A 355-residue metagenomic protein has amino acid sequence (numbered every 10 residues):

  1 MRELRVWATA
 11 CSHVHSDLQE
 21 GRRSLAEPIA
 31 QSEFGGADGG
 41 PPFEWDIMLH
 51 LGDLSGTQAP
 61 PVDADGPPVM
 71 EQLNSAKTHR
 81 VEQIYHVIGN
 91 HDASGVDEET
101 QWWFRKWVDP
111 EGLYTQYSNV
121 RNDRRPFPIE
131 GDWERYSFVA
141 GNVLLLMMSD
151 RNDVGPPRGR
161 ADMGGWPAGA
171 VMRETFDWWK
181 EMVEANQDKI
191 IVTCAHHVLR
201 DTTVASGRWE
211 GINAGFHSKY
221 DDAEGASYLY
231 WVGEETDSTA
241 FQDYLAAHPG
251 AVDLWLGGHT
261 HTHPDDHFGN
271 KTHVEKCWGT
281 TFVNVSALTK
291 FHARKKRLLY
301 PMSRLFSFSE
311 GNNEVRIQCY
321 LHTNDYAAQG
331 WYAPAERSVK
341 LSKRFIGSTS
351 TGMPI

Functional and structural regions predicted by a protein language model:
M1-A64: N-terminal active-site segment of His-dependent metallophosphoesterases
R2-R5, F43-M48, H79-Y85, A140-L145 (+4 more regions): Loop/turn elements at helix/coil->beta-strand transitions in domains of secreted/extracellular proteins
A8-A10, D46-D53, Q83-N90, V192-H196 (+3 more regions): Active-site neighborhood of phospho(di)ester-bond hydrolases with catalytic His/Asp-centered motifs
C11-S16, L54-Q58, N90-G95, D150-G155 (+4 more regions): Solvent-exposed loop/turn segments at secondary-structure junctions within structured extracellular/periplasmic domains
A59-A185, K219, D265-K290, P301-S307 (+2 more regions): Extended active-site neighborhood of metal-dependent phosphoesterases/phosphodiesterases
V154-F176, N186-D253: Active-site-proximal segments of metal-dependent phosphoesterases and phosphodiesterases across multiple
A214-G311: Conserved beta-sheet core of the metallophosphoesterase superfamily
K296-I355: A short C-terminal boundary segment appended to hydrolase-like catalytic domains
